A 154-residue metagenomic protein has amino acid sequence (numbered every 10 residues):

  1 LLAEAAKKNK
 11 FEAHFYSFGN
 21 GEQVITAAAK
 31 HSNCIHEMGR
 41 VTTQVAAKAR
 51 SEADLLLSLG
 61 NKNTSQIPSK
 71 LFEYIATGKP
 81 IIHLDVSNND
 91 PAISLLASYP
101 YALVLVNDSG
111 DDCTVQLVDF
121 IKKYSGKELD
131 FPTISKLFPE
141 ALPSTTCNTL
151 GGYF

Functional and structural regions predicted by a protein language model:
L1-E4: A conserved mid-protein helix/loop that constitutes part of the nucleotide-sugar donor-binding site
A6-V45: Nucleotide-activated donor-binding/catalytic signature segment of Leloir-type glycosyltransferases, i.e., the conserved
T42-A53, A76: Short acidic alpha-helix that forms the nucleotide-activated donor recognition element in Leloir-type transferases
A47, S69-T77, S94: Short alpha-helical segment that forms part of, or immediately flanks, the ligand-binding pocket in carbohydrate-active
R50-S65: Acidic donor-binding loop of glycosyltransferase active sites
L55-L56, E73, P80-V86: Short hydrophobic beta-strand element within catalytic cores of glycosyltransferases and related nucleotide-activated
A76-G78, A92-V104: Acidic, glycine-centered active-site loop in nucleotide-sugar glycosyltransferases
V106-F154: A charged, aromatic-enriched C-terminal amphipathic alpha-helix characteristic of glycosyltransferases across folds
